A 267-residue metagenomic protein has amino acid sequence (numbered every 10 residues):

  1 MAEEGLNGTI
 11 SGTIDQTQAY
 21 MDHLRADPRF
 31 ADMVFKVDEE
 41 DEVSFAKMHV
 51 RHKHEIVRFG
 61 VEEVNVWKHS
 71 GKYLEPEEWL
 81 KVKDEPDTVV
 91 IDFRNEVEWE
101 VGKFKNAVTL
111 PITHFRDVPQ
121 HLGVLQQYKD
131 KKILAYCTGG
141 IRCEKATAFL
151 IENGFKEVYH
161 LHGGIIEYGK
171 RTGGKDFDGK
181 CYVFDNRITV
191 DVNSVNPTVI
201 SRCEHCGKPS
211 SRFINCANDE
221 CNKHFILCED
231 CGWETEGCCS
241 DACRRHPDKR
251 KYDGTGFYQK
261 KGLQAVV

Functional and structural regions predicted by a protein language model:
M1-K72, N95-K132, I141-V267: Rhodanese-like catalytic fold shared by cysteine-dependent sulfurtransferases and DSP/PTP-type phosphatases
H69-E85: Internal catalytic-core helix/loop-beta-alpha segment that presents or stabilizes conserved functional determinants
V90-D92: Structural scaffold elements adjacent to functional motifs in cytosolic proteins
T138: Aromatic-flanked redox-active Cys/Sec active sites in thiol-based oxidoreductases, especially the WC-centered
